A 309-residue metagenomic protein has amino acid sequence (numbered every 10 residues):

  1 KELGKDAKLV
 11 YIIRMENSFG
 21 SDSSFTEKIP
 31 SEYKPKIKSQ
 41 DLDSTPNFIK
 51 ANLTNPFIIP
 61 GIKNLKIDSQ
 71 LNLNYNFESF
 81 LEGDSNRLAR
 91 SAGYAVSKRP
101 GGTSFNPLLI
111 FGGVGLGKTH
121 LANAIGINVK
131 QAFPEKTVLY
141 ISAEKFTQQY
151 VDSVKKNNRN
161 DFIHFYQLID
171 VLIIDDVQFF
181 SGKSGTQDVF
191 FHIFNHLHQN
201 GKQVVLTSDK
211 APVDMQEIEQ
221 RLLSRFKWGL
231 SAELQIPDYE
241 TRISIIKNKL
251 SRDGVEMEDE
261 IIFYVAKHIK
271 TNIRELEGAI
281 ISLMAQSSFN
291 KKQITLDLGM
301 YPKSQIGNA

Functional and structural regions predicted by a protein language model:
K1-T137, Q203, D209, D238 (+5 more regions): Intrinsically disordered, low-complexity basic tails and flexible linkers associated with large NTP-driven
K136-V171: Short glycine-rich substrate-engagement loop in P-loop NTPases that contacts/grips substrate
V151-K155, P212-W228: Short regulatory helix/loop adjacent to the ATP-binding pocket of P-loop NTPases
D175-V177, D209: Walker B catalytic acidic pair
Q178-F191, M215-I218: Conserved ATPase-coupling elements of RecA-like P-loop NTPase cores
H192, L197-E219: Sensor-1/coupling segment of RecA-like P-loop NTPase cores
Q216, G229-T241: Conserved AAA+ ATPase "SRH/arginine-finger" region at the nucleotide-binding site
K247-S251, E260-H268, R274-F289: C-terminal helical "lid" of AAA+/P-loop NTPase domains
